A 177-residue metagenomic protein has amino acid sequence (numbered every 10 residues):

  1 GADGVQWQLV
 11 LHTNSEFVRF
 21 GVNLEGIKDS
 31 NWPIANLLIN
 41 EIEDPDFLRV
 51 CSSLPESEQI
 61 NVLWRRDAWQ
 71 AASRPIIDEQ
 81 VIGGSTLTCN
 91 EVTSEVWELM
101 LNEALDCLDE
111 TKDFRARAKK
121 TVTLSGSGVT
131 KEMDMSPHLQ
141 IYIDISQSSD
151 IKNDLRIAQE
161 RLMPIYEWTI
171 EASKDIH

Functional and structural regions predicted by a protein language model:
G1-L11: Amphipathic, interaction-prone secondary-structure segments
D3, K28-I34, Q147-I151: Short, surface-exposed beta-strand/loop "edge" segments at domain boundaries and coil↔beta transitions
D3-V5, E16-V18, M133-P137: Residues at beta-strand starts and edge strands
V10, G21-N23, Y142: Residue-level recognition of well-ordered beta-strand positions that form the cores of beta-sheet-rich folds across
N14, E25-I27, D144-S148: Generic structural motif
E16-L99: Compact, glycine/acidic-enriched structural inserts
W69-H177: Long, solvent-exposed, polar/charged low-complexity segments
